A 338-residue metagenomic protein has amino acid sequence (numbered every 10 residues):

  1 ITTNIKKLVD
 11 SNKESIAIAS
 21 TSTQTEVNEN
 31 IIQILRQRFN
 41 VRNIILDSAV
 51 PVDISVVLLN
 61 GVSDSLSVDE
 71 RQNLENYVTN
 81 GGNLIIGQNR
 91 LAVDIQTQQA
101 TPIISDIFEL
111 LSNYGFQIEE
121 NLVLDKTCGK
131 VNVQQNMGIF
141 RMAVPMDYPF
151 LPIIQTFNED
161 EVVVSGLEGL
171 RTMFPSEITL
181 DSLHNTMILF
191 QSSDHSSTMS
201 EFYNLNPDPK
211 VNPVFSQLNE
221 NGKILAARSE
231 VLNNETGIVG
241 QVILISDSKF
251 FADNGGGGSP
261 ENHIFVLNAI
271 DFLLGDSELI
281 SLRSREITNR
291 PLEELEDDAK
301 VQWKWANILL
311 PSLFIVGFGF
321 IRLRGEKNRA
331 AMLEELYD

Functional and structural regions predicted by a protein language model:
I1-D338: Short, surface-exposed patches at the edges or C-terminal ends of soluble domains, predominantly
